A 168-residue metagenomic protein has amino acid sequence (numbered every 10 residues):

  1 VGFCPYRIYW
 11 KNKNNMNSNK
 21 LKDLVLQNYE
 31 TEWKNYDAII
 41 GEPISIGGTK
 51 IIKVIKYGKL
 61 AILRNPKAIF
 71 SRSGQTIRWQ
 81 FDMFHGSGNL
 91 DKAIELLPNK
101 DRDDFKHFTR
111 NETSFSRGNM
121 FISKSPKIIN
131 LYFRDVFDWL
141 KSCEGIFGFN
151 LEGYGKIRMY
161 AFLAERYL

Functional and structural regions predicted by a protein language model:
V1-L168: ER/Golgi luminal nucleotide-sugar-dependent glycosyltransferases, focusing on the catalytic module
